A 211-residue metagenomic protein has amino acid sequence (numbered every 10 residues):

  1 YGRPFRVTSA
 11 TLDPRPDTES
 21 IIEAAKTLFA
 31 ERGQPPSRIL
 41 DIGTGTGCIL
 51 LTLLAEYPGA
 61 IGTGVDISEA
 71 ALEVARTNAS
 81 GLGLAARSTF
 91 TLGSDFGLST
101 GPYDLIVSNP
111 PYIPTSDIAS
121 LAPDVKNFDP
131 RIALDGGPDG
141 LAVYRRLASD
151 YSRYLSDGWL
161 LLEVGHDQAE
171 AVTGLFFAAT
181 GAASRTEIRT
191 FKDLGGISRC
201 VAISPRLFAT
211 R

Functional and structural regions predicted by a protein language model:
Y1-V7: Conserved adenine-nucleotide phosphate-binding loops and their immediately adjacent elements
D13, E19-S120: Conserved SAM/SAH cofactor-binding pocket of Class I
T18, I49, A75, N109 (+4 more regions): Residue-level signal for inorganic ion chemistry
A25, L53, V125, L147-Y151: Class I S-adenosylmethionine-dependent transferase superfamily signal
A55-P58, L84, P130, S156 (+1 more regions): Proline-centered flexible-loop/turn and helix-kink motifs
Y112-A142: Mobile active-site "lid"/loop adjacent to the S-adenosyl-L-methionine
P138-S204: Conserved Class I SAM-dependent methyltransferase catalytic core
L207-R211: Flexible, glycine-/basic-rich loop-and-beta segments that form/coincide with the SAM-dependent methyltransferase
